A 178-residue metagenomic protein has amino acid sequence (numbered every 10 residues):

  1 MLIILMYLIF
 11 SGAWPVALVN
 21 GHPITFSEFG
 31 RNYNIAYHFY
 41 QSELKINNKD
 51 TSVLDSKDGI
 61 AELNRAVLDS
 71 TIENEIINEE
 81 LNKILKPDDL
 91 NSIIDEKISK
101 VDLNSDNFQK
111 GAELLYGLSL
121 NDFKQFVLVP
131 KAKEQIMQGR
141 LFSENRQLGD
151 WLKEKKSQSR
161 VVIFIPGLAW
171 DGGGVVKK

Functional and structural regions predicted by a protein language model:
M1-I9: Single-pass alpha-helical transmembrane signal-anchor segments
L8-L120: N-terminal targeting/tethering segments
W14, N107-G111, K124-K178: A C-terminal, polar beta->alpha supersecondary segment
